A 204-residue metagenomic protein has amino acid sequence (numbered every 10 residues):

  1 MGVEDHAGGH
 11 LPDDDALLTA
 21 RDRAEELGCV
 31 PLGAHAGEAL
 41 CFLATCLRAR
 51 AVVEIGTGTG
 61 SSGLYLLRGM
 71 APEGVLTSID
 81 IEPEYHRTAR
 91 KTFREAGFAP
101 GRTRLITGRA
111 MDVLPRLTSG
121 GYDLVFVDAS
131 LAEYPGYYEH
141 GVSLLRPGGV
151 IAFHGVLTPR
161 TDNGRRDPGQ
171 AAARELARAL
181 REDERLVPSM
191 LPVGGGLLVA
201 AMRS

Functional and structural regions predicted by a protein language model:
M1-L124, L131-A152, V156-S204: A short alpha-helical cap/connector motif
